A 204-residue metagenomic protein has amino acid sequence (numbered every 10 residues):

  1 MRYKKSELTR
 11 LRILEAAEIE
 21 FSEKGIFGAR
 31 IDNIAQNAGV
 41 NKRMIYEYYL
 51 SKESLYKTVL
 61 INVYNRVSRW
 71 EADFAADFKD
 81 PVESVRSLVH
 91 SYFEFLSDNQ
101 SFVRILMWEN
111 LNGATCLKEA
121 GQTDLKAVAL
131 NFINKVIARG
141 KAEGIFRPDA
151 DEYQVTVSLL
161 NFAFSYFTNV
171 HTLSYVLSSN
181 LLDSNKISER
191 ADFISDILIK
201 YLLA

Functional and structural regions predicted by a protein language model:
M1-L8: N-terminal intrinsically disordered/low-complexity leader segments
T9-A17, I34, V59-V63, V67 (+1 more regions): Generic hydrophobic, amphipathic alpha-helix propensity
R12, E20-S54, T58-V59: Helix-turn-helix
V59-S87, L117-K118, D124, A129 (+2 more regions): Amphipathic alpha-helical linker/stalk segments
E83, S87, S91, I105 (+2 more regions): Amphipathic alpha-helical interaction segments
S91-E94, D98, A127-E143, S158-A204: C-terminal peripheral helix-coil segments that are non-catalytic and often amphipathic
S97-L117, V170-L177: Amphipathic alpha-helical segments used for helix-helix packing
